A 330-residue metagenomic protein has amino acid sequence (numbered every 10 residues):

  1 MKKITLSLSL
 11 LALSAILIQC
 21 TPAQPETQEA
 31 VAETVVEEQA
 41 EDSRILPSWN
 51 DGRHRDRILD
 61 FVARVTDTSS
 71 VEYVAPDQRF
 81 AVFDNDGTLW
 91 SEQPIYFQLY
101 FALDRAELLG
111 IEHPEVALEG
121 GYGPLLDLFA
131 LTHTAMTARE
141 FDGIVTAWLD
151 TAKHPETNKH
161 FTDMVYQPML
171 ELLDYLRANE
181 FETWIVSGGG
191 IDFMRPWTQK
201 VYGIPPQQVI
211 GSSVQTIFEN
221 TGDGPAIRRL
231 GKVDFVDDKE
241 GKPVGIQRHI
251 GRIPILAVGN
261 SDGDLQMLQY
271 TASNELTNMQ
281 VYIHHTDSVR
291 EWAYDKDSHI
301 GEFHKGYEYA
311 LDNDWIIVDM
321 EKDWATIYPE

Functional and structural regions predicted by a protein language model:
M1-I4: Positively charged n-region of N-terminal signal peptides that target proteins for export
L6-L13: Sec-dependent N-terminal signal peptides
I16-Q19: C-terminal motif of bacterial Sec signal peptides marking the signal peptidase cleavage site
Q24-I45, W49, D56-L59, A63 (+2 more regions): C-terminal cap/substrate-recognition subdomain and adjoining C-terminal extension of metal-dependent phosphatase-like
R64-S70: A short, compositionally biased domain-edge/stem linker segment
V71-A75: Short loop/turn motifs at secondary-structure junctions and domain boundaries
P76-P94, L268: Asp-based phosphoryl-transfer active-site loop
P94-I95, Y100-D163, Q167, E171: A metal-dependent, Asp-based hydrolase signature
